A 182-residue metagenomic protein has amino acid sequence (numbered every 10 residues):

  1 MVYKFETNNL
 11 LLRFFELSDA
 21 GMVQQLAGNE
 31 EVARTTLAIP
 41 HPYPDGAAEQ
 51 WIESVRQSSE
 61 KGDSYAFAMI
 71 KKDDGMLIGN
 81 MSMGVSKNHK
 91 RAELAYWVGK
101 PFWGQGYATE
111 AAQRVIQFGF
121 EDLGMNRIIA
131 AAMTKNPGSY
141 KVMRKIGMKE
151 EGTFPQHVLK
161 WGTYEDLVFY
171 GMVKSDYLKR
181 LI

Functional and structural regions predicted by a protein language model:
M1-E31, A66, I70-I182: Acyl-donor (CoA/ACP) binding surface of acyl/acetyltransferases
A33-S54: Conserved GNAT-fold acetyl-CoA-binding loop/helix
P40-P44, Y65, K135: Short, conserved alpha-helical segments within structured domains
E53-A68: A short helix-loop-beta-strand connector motif used in the catalytic cores of GNAT acetyltransferases and, in some
